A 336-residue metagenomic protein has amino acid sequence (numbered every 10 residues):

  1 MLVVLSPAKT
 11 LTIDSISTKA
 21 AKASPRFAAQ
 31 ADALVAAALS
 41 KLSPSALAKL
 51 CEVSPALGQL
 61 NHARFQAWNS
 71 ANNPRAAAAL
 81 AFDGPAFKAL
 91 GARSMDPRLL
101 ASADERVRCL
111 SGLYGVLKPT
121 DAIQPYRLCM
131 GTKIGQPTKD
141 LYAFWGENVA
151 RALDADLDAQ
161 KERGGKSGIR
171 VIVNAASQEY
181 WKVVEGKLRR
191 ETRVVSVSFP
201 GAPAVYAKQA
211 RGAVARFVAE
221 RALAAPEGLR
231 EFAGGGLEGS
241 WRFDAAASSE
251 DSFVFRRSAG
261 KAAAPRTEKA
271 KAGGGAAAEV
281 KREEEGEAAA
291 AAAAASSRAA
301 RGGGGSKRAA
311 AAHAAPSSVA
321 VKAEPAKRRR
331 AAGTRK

Functional and structural regions predicted by a protein language model:
L2-L128: Near-N-terminal "mature-domain entry" segment
A92-K271: Internal, well-folded beta-alpha domain core
R266-G275, A295-A311, E324-R335: Arg/Lys-rich low-complexity patches in intrinsically disordered regions that function as generic
R282-A288, A323-P325: Acidic/serine- and proline-rich intrinsically disordered regions
A290-A294: Long, low-complexity Q/N-rich tracts
